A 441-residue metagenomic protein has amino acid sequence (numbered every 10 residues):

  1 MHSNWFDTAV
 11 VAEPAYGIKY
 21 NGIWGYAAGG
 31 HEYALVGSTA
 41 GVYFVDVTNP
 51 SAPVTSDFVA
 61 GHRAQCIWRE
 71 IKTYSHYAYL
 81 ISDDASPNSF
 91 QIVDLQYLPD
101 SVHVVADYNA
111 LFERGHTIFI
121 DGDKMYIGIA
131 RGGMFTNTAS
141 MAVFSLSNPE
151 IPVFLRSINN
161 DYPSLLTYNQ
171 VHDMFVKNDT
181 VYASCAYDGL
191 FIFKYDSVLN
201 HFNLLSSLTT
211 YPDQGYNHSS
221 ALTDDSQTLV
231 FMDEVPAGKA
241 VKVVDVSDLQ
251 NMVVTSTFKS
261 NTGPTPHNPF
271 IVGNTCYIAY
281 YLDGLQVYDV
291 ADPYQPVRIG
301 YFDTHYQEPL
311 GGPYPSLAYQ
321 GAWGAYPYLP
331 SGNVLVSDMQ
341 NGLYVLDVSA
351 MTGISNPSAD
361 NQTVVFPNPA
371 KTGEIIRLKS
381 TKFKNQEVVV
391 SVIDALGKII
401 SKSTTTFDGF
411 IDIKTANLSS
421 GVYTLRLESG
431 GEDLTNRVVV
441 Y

Functional and structural regions predicted by a protein language model:
M1-T352: Feature marking well-ordered beta-strand scaffolds used for ligand recognition
S358-F366, A370-Y441: C-terminal outer-membrane/trafficking sorting elements
